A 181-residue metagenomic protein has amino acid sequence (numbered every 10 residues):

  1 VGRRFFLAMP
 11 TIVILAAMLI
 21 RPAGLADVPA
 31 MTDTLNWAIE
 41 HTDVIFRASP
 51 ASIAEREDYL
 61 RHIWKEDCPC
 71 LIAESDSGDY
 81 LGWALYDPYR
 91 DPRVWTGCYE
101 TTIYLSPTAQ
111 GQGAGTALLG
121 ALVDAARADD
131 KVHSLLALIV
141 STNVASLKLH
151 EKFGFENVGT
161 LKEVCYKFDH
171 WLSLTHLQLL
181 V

Functional and structural regions predicted by a protein language model:
F5, T11-I14: Short, positively charged and aromatic/hydrophobic N-terminal segments
L19-M31: A short beta-loop-alpha structural element at the N-terminal edge of CoA-dependent acyl/N-acetyltransferase catalytic
T32-L60: Conserved GNAT-fold acetyl-CoA-binding loop/helix
P50-T108, L119-G120, A125, L180: Acetyl-CoA-dependent GNAT
L85-P88, R93, L136-L138, E151 (+1 more regions): Conserved catalytic-core motifs of GNAT/GCN5-like acyltransferases
Q110, L136-L147: Conserved beta-strand-loop-alpha-helix junction that forms the acyl-donor binding cleft
G111-A126, K148-K152: Conserved acetyl-CoA-binding loop-helix of GNAT-fold acetyltransferases
A126-I139: Conserved GNAT acetyl-CoA-binding A-motif
